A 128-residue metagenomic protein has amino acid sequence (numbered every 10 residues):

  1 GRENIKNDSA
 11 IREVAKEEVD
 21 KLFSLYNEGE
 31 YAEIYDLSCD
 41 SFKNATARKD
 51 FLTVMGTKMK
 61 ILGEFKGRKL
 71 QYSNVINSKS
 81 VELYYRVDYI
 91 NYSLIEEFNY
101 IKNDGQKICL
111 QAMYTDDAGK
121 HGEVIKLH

Functional and structural regions predicted by a protein language model:
G1-E28: Short, low-complexity N-terminal intrinsically disordered segments enriched in polar/charged residues
G1-S9, A45-D50, E96: Short charge-dense sequence patches
D8, D20, D36, D40 (+4 more regions): Acidic-enriched, low-complexity/disordered segments with a strong bias for Aspartate over Glutamate
K16-E17, A32-E82: Short solvent-exposed beta->alpha transition segments
Y26, T57-K60, G105: Structural motif
Y72-H128: Exposed beta-sheet edge and beta->alpha loop/turn motif
